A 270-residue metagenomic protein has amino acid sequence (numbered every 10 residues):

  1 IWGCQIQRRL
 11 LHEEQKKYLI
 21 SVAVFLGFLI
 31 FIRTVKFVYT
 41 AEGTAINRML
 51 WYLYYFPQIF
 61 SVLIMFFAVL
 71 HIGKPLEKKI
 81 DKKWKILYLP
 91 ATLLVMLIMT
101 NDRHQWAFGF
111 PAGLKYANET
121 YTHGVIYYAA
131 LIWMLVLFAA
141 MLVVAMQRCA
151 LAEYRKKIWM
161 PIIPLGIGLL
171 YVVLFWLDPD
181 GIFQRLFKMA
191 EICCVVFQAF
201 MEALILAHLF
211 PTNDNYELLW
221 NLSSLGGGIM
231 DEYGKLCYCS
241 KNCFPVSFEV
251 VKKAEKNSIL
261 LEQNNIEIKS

Functional and structural regions predicted by a protein language model:
I1-R9, E14-G43, L50-F67, L87-H104 (+1 more regions): Hydrophobic alpha-helical transmembrane segments of multi-pass membrane proteins
W2-Q5, I64-H71, A129-A152, F200-F210: Alpha-helical transmembrane segments in multipass membrane proteins, preferentially the mid-helix core
Q5-I20, T44, L70-W84, V144-W159 (+1 more regions): Membrane-interface helix-boundary motifs at transmembrane edges
L97-V143, G181-A190: Extracellular-loop-to-transmembrane junctions of the mid-late helices
Q147-E217: Interfacial "cap-and-anchor" motif at the non-cytosolic start of specific transmembrane alpha-helices
I205-C243: Sensory modules in modular signal-transduction proteins
K235-S258: Structured interaction and signal-relay segments at domain junctions
K256-S270: PAS-family sensory/regulatory modules and their coupling/dimerization elements
